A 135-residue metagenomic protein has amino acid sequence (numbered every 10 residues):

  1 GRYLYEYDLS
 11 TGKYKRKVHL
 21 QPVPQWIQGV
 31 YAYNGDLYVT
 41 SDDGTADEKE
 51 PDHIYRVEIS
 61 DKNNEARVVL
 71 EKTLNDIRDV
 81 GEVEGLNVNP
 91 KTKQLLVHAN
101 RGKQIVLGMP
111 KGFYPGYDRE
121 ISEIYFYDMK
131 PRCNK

Functional and structural regions predicted by a protein language model:
G1-E6, A46-E58, K103-D128: Structural motif
G1-N34: Hydrophobic, aromatic-enriched interface-forming segments
Y7-G12, R56-A66, Y127-N134: Short loop/turn segments immediately following beta-strands, especially the blade-tip and inter-blade linker loops
K13-L20, V68-D76: A short beta-strand motif characteristic of beta-propeller blades
P22-E65: Loop/turn-rich, solvent-exposed surfaces of beta-rich toroidal or solenoidal domains
V23-Y31, R78-V88: Repeated scaffold domains used in trafficking and secretory/extracellular systems, primarily beta-propellers
N34-G35, P90-T92: Residue-level signal for tight coil/turn positions that link beta-strands
T40-D43, V97-R101: Recurrent small/Gly-Pro-centered beta-turn motifs in extracellular repeat architectures
